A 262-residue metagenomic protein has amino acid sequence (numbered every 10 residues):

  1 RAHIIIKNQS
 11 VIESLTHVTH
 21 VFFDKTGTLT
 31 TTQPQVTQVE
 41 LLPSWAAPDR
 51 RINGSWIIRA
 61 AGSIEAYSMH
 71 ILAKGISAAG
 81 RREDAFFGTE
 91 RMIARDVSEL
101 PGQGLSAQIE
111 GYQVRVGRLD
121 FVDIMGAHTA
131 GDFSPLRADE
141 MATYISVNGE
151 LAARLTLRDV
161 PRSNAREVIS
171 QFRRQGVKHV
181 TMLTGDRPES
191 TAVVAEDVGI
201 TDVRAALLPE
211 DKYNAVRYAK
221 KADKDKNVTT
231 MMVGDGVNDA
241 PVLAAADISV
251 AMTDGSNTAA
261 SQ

Functional and structural regions predicted by a protein language model:
R1-I12, S77-R95, S190, V194 (+1 more regions): Juxtamembrane coupling segments of multi-pass membrane pumps/enzymes
R1-S63, G234, V242: Conserved catalytic phosphorylation-site environment of P-type ATPases
I6, R50, G111, M141 (+1 more regions): Conserved ATP-binding TGD loop and adjacent catalytic N/P-domain core of P-type ATPases
L15-H17, R137-D139, D225: Short, small/polar residue-rich loop motifs at catalytic or cofactor-binding pockets
V36, P43, D120, R158-D159: A generic structural motif
E40-G102, D123-S134: ATP-binding catalytic core of ATPases
